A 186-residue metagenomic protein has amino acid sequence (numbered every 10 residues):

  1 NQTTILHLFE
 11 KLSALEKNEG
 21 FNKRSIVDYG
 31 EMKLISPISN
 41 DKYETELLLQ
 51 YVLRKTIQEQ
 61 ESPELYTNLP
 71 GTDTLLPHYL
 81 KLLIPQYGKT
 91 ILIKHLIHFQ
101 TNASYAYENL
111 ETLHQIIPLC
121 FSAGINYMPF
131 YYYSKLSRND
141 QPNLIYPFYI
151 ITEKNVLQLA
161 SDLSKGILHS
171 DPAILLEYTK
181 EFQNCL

Functional and structural regions predicted by a protein language model:
N1-Q2, A173: Extended, hydrophobic interaction surfaces within ordered domains
T3-H98, T179-L186: PLD-like (HKD) phosphodiesterase/transphosphatidyltransferase domain
T72-L82, N109-L110, N139-I145: Phosphate-binding glycine-rich loops and adjacent basic patches that engage nucleotide phosphates, nucleic-acid
T72-P77, A103-Y105, K165-G166: Short, surface-exposed beta-strand/loop "edge" segments at domain boundaries and coil↔beta transitions
Q100-Q141: HKD-type phospholipase D/PLD-like phosphodiesterase module
E111, P172-L176, K180: Generic alpha-helical secondary structure signal
I116-G124, Y149-S161, E181-L186: A short, terminal or domain-edge coil/loop segment
F130-L175: HKD (HxKxxxxD) catalytic microenvironment of the phospholipase D
